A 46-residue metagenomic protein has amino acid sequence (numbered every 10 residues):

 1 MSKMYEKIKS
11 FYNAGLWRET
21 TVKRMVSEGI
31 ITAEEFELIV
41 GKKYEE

Functional and structural regions predicted by a protein language model:
M1-E46: Viral virion structural and adsorption modules
